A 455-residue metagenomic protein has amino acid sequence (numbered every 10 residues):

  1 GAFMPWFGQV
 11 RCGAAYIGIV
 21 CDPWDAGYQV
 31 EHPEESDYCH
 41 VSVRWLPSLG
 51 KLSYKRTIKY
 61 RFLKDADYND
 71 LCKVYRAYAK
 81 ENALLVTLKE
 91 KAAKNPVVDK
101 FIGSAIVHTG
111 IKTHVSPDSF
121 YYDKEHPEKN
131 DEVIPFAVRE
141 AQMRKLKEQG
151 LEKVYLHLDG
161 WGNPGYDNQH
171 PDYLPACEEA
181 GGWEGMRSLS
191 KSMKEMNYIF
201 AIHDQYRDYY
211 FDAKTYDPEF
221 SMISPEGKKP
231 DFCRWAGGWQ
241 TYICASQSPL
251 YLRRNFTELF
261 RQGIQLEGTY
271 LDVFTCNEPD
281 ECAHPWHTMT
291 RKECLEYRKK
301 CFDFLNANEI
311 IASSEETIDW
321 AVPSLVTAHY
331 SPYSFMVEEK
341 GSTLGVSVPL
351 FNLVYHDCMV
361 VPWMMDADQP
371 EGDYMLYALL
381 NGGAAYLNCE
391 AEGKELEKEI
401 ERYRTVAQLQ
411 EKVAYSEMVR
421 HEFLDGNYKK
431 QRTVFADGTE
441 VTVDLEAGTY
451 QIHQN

Functional and structural regions predicted by a protein language model:
G1-W161, N168, E178-A180, S192 (+3 more regions): Carbohydrate-recognition beta-sandwich/jelly-roll modules in extracellular/periplasmic carbohydrate-active proteins
F7-A14, W24-A26, S36-L71, S119-F120 (+6 more regions): Active-site-proximal substrate-binding groove within the catalytic cores of carbohydrate-active enzymes
D99-R254, I264-T269, T275-H287: Aromatic-lined carbohydrate-binding/catalytic grooves of carbohydrate-active enzymes
